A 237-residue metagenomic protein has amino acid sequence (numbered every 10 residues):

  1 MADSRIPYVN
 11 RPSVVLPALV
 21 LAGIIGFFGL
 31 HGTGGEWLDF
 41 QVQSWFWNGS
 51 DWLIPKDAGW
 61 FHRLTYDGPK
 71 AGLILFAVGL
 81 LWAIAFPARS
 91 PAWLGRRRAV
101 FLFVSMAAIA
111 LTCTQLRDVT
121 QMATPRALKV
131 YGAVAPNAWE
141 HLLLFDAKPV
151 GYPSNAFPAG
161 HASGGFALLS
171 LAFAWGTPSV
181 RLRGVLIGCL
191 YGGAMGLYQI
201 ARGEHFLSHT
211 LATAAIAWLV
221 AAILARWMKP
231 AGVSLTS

Functional and structural regions predicted by a protein language model:
A2-L80, D118-P125, A135-P136: N-terminal transmembrane-helix/juxtamembrane module of multi-pass inner/ER membrane proteins
D3-L19, W139-S237: Membrane-embedded catalytic cores of phosphoryl/pyrophosphoryl-handling enzymes
I24-G29, A108-T114, L190-I200: Aromatic-anchored segments of alpha-helical transmembrane domains
A71, L75-F76, L102-L111, A214 (+1 more regions): Alpha-helical transmembrane spans of integral membrane proteins, capturing the lipid-embedded, hydrophobic core of TM
A77-L81, T112, L116, V220-M228: Alpha-helical membrane-inserting segments
L80-F103, S170-C189: Cytoplasmic juxtamembrane regions at transmembrane-helix boundaries
A85-A92, V119-L128, S179-V180, W227-T236: Membrane-interfacial segments
G95-T177: Membrane-interface loops
